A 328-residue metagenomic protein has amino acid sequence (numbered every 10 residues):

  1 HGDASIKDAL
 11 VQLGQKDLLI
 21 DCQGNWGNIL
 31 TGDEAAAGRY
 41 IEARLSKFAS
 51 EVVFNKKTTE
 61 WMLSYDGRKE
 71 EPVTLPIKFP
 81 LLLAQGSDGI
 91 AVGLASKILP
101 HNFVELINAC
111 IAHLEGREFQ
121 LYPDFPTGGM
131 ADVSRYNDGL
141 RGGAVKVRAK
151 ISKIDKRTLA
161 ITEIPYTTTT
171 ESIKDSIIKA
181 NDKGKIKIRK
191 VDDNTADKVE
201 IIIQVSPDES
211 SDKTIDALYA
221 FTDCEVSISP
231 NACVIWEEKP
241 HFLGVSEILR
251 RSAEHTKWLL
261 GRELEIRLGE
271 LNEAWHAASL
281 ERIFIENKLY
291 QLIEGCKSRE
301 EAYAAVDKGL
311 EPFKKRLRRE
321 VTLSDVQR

Functional and structural regions predicted by a protein language model:
H1, N28-E34, D66-G67, L94-I98: Conserved short loop/turn motifs at secondary-structure junctions
H1-D17: Extended, well-ordered alpha-helical scaffold/bundle regions in very large, multi-domain proteins
H1-I6, A37, I41, E71 (+3 more regions): Secondary-structure capping and boundary motifs in well-ordered enzyme cores
K16-Q23, R44-E60: Proline-centered turn/helix-capping motifs that create local helix->coil transitions or kinks
C22-I29, T195-D197: Short, conserved phosphate-binding/catalytic loop or strand-edge motifs used in phosphoryl-/nucleotidyl-transfer
G27-R39, A149-S152: Extended, highly charged linker/hinge segments and catalytic-adjacent loops that couple domains and form adaptable
I29, S50-K78: P-loop NTPase nucleotide-binding/switch module
K47, L81, Q85-I90, L94-R328: C-terminal interaction appendages of subunits in large macromolecular complexes
